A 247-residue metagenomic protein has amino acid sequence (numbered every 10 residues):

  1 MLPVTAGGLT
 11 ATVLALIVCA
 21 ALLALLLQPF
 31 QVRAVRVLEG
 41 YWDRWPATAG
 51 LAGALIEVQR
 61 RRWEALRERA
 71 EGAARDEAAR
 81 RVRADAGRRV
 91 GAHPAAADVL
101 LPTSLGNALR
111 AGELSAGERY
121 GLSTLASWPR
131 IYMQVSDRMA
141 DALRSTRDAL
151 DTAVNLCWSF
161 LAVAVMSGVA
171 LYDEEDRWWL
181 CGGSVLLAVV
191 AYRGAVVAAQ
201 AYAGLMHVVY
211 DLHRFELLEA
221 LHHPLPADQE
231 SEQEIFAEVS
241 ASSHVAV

Functional and structural regions predicted by a protein language model:
M1-G7, L27-R75: Membrane-interface amphipathic/juxtamembrane segments adjacent to transmembrane helices
L2-C19, S167-L186: Hydrophobic alpha-helical transmembrane segments
L14-L27, N155-M166: Hydrophobic alpha-helical transmembrane segments of multi-pass integral membrane proteins
L25-V37, G168, V189-R193: Short hydrophobic alpha-helical membrane-anchoring segments
I56-D85, E219-V247: Acidic, Ser/Thr-rich low-complexity segments on the non-lumenal side of membrane proteins
R88-W128: Short, non-transmembrane cytosolic segments of multipass membrane proteins
S123-C181: Transmembrane alpha-helical segments and their cytosolic interface motifs in multi-pass membrane proteins
R147-A149, L187-V247: Cytosolic/matrix-facing juxtamembrane and C-terminal tails of multi-pass cellular membrane proteins
